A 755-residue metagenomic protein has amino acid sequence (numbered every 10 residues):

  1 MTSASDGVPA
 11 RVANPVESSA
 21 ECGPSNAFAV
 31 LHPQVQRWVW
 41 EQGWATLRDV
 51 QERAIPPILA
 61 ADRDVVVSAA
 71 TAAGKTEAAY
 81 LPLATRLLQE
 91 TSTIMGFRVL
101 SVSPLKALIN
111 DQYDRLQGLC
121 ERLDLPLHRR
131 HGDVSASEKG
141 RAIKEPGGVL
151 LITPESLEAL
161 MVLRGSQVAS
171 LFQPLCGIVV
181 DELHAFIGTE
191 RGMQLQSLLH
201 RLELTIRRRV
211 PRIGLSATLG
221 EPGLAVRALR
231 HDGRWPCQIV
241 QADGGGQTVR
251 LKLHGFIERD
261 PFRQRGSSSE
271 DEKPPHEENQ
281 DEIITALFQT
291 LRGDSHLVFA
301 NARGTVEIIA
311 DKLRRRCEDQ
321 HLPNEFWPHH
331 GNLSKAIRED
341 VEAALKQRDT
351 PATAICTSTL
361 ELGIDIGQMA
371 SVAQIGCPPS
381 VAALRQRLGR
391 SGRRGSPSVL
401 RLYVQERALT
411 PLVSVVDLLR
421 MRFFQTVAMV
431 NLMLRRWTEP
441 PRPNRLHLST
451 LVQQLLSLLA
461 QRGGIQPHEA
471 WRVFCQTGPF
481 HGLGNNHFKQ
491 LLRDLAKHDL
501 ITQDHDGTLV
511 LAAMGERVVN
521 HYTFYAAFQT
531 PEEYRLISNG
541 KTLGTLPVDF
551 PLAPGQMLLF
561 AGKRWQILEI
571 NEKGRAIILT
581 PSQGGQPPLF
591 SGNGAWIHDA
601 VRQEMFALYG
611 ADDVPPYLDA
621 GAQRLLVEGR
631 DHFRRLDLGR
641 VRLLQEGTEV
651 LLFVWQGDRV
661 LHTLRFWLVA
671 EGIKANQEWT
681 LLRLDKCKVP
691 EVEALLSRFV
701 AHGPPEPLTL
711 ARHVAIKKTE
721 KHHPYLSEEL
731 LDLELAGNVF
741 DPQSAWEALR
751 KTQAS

Functional and structural regions predicted by a protein language model:
T2-D6, R11-V16, A20-E21: Interdomain "pre-motor" coupling segment immediately N-terminal to P-loop NTPase/helicase cores
E21-S68: Conserved pre-motif I regulatory segment
C22-A27, L59-A60, A70-A73, Y80-E158 (+3 more regions): Helicase motor core with emphasis on the C-terminal RecA-like subdomain
R234, A496-K497, A527-E533, L552: A short, compositionally biased
E258-P261, G515-Y522, G585-P588, V689-A694: Short, charged/polar, Gly/Pro-enriched secondary-structure boundary elements
P397, V415, L419-T426, L432-N444 (+2 more regions): C-terminal effector modules of nucleic-acid-centric enzymes and ribosome-associated factors
T502-H521, A576-Q583, L681-L682: Accessory beta->alpha helical hairpin/"wing" motif in late/C-terminal subdomains of nucleic-acid enzymes
E516-N539, S591-G594: Short, amphipathic alpha-helical interaction segments positioned at domain boundaries
